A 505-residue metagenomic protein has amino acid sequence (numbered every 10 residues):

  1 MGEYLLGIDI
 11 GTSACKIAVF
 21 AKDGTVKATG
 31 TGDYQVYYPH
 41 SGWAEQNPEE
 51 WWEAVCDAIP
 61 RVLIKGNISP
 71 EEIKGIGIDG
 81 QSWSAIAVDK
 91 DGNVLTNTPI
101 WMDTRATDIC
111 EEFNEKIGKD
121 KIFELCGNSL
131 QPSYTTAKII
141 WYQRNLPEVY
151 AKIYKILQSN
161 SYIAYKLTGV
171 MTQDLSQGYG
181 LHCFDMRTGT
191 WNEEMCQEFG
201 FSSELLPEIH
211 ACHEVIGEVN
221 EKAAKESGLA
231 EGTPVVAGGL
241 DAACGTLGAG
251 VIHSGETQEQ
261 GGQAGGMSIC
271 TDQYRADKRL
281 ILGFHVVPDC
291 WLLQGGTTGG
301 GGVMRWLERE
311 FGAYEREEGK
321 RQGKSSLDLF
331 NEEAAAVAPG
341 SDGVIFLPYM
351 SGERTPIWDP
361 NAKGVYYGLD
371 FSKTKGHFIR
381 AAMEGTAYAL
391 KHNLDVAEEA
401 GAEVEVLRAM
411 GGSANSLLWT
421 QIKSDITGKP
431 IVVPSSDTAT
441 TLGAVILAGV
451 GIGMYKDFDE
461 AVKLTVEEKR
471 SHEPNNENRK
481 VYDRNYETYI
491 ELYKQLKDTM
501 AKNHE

Functional and structural regions predicted by a protein language model:
M1-T96, E124, A224-K225, L229-P234 (+3 more regions): N-terminal glycine/serine-rich phosphate-binding loop of ATP-dependent small-molecule kinases, especially carbohydrate
L6-G7, T107, N114-C126, I140-M171 (+4 more regions): Active-site core segments that coordinate phosphate-bearing ligands/cofactors across diverse enzyme families
G24, N47, I76, D103 (+3 more regions): Residue-level signal for inorganic ion chemistry
I64-W101, S129-T135, N160, A164-D185 (+2 more regions): Short beta-strand-loop/turn "lid" adjacent to the catalytic site in phosphate-handling enzymes
N67-P70, D79, S203, V251 (+1 more regions): Alpha-helix termination/capping residues and helix-transition junctions
N97-R105, I109, P434-S435: Short, acidic/small-residue loops that bind anionic groups at enzyme active sites
